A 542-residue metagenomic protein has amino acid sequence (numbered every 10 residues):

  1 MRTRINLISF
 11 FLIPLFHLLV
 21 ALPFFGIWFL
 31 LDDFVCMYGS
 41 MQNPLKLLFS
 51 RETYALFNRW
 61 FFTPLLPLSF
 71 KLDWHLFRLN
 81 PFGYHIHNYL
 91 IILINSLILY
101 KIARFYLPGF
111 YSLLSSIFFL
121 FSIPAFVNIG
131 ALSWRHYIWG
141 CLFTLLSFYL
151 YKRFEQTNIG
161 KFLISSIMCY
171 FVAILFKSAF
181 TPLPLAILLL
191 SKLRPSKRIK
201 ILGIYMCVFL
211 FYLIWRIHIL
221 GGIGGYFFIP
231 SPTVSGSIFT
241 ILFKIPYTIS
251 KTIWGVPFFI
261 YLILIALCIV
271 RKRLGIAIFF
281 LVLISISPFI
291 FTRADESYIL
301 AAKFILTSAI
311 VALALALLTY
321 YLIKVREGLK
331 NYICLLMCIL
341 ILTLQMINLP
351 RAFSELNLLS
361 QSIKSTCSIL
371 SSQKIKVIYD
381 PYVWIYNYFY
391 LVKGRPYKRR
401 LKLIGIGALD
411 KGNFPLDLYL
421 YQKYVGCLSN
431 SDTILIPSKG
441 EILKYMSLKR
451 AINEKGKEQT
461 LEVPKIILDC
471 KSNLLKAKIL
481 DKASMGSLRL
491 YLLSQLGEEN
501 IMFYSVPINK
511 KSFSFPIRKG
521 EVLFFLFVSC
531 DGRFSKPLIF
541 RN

Functional and structural regions predicted by a protein language model:
R2-I434, K439-L461: Polytopic membrane enzymes that build or remodel cell-surface glycoconjugates and lipids
R395-N542: C-terminal luminal/periplasmic domains and tails of membrane-associated envelope-modifying transferases
